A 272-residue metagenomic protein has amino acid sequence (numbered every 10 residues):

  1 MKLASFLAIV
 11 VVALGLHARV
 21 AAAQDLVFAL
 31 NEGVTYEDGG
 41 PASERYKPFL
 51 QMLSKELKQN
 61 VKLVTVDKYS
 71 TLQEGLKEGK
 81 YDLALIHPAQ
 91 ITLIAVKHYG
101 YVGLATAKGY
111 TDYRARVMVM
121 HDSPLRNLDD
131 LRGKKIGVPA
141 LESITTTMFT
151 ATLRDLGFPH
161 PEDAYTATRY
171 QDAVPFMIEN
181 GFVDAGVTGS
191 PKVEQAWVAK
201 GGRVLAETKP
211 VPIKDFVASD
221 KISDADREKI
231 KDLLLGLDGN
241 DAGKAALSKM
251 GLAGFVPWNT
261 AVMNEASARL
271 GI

Functional and structural regions predicted by a protein language model:
V12-V20: C-terminal segment of classical bacterial N-terminal signal peptides
A23-T92: Extracytoplasmic small-molecule ligand-binding "clamshell" domains of the periplasmic binding protein/Venus flytrap
Q24-V34, G109-V119, V198-D238, S248-R269: Periplasmic-binding protein-like
N31-M52, E56, A89, Y113-F176 (+1 more regions): Bilobed "Venus flytrap"/periplasmic-binding protein-like clamshell domains and structurally analogous long
L63-E74, P161-F176, V211-P212: Short helix-initiation/N-cap motifs at beta->coil->alpha
S70-A84, K97-H98, D129, Q171-V187: Short helices/loops that flank or line small-molecule/ion binding pockets
L83-A84, T92-L93, Y99-R114: Short beta-strand-centered segments that line the small-molecule binding cleft or hinge of alpha/beta clamshell
P88-H98, T150-A151, D155, F176-E207: A ligand-binding cleft/hinge motif common to bilobed small-molecule-binding domains
